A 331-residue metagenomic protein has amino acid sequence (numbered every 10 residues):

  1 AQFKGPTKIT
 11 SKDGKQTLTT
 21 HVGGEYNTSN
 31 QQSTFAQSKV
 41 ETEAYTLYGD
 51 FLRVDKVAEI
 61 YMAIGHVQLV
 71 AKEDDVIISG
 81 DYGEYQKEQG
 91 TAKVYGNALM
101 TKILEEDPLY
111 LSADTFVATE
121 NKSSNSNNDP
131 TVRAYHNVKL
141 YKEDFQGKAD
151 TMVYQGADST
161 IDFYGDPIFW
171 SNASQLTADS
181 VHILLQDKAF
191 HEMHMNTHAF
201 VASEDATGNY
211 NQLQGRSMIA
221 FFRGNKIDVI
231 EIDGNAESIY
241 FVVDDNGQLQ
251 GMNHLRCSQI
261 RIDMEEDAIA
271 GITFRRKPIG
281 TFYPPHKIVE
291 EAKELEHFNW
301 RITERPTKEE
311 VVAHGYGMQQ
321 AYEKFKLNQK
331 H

Functional and structural regions predicted by a protein language model:
A1-H331: Structural signature for solvent-exposed beta-strand/loop edge elements and short helix-capping sites, enriched
